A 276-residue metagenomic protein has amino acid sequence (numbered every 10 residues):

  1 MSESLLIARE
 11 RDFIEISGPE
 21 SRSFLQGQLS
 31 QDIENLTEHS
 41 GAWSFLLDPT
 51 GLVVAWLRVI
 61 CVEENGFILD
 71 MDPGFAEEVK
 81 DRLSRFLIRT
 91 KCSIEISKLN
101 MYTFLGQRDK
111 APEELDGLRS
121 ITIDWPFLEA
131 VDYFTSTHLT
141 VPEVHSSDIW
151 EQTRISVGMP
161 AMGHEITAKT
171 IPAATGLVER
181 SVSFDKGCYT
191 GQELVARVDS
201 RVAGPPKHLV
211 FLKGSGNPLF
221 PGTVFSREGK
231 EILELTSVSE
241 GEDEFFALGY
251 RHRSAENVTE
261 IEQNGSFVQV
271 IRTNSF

Functional and structural regions predicted by a protein language model:
M1-W56, C61-E64: Acidic, proline/glycine-enriched N-terminal capping motif
E3-L6, D12-E15, R58-A161, E262: Acidic, low-complexity central loop/insert segments
L6-I7, G187, P218: Residue-level "contact hotspot" at macromolecular interaction interfaces
E15-S21, E34-N35, L105-K110, K213-F220: Short, surface-exposed ligand-recognition loops at beta-strand->loop->(often short) alpha-helix junctions that present
Q26-E34, E77, D81-R89, S200 (+1 more regions): Short, intrinsically disordered, mixed-charge
F45-T50, G106-D116, N217-E231: Short amphipathic alpha-helix segments
D132-L209: Anionic-ligand-binding alpha/beta catalytic cores of soluble enzymes and soluble regulatory domains that recognize
T170, G176-V182, Q192, A196-F276: Glycine-rich, small/acidic residue-mixed loop/short-helix segments
